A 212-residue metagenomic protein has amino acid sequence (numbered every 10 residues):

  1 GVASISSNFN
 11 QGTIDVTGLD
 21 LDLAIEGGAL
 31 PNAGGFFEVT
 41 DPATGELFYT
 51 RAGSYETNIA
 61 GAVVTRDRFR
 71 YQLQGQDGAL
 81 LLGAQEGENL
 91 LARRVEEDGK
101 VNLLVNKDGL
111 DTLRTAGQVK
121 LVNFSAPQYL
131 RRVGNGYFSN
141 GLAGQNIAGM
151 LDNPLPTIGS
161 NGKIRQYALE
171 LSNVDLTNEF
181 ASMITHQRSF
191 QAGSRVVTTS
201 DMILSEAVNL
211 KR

Functional and structural regions predicted by a protein language model:
G1-D77, L81-A84, E88-R212: Amphipathic alpha-helical polymerization modules
